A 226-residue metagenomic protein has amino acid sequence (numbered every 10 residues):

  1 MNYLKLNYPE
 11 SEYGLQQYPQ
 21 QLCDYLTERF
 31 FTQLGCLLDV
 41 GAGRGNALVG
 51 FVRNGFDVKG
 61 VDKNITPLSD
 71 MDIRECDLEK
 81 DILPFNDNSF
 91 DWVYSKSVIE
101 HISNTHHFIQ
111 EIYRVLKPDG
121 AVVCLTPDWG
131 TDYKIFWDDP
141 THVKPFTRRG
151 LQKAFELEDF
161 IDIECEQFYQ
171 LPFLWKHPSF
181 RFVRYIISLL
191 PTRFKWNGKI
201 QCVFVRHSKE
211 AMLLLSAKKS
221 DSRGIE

Functional and structural regions predicted by a protein language model:
M1-N86, W92-K96, I109, Q167-F168 (+2 more regions): Conserved N-terminal segment of class I S-adenosyl-L-methionine
V58, V122-V123: A short hydrophobic/small-residue beta-strand
S97-H101: A short His-aromatic
I102-H107, K134: Short N-terminal helix/helix-N-cap motif within the alpha/beta-hydrolase-1
H106-P118: A short glycine-rich, Lys/Arg-flanked "PGG" loop and its adjoining helix->strand segment in the class I
V123, K153, Q167-E226: A C-terminal cap/extension of S-adenosyl-L-methionine-dependent methyltransferases that defines the acceptor-substrate
C124-K144: Short, glycine-/aromatic-enriched active-site segment of Class I SAM-dependent methyltransferases
V143-E158: Short alpha-helix
